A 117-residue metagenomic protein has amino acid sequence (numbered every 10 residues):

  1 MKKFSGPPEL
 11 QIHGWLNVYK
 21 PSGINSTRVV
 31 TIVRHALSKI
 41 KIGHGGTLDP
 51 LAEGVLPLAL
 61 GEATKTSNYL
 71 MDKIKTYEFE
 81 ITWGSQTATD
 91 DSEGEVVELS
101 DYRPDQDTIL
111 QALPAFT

Functional and structural regions predicted by a protein language model:
M1-T117: Catalytic/RNA-binding core of pseudouridine synthases
